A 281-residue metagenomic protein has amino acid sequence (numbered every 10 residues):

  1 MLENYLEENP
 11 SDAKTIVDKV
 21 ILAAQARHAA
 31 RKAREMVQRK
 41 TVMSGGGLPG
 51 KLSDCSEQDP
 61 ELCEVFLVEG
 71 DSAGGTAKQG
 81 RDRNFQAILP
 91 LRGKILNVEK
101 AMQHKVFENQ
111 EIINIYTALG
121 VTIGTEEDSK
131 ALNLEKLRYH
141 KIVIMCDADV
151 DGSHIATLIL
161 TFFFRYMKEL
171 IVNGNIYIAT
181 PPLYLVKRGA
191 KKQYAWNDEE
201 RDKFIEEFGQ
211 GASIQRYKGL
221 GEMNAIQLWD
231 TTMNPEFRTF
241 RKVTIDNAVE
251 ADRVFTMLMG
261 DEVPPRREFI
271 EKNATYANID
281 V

Functional and structural regions predicted by a protein language model:
M1-K94, L132-L134, K242-V281: GHKL-family ATPase ATP-binding module
A24, H28, S56, L119-E127 (+2 more regions): Structural motif corresponding to the C-terminal cap of alpha-helices
K40, P49, V150, L158 (+2 more regions): Charged C-terminal transducer/switch regions of large nucleotide-driven machines
L48, A77-L134, H140-K141, I171 (+3 more regions): Intrinsically disordered, low-complexity regulatory segments
F66, A156-L158: A short beta-strand element within the Helicase C-terminal
L67-E69, Y139-V150: Acidic beta-strand-to-loop metal/phosphate-binding motif
G75, L96-K100, S213, T239-R241: Short small-residue beta-strand/loop micro-motif enriched in glycine and branched aliphatics
G75-K78, V98-E99, S153-H154, T231: Short helix/loop capping segments that flank catalytic or ligand/cofactor-binding pockets
